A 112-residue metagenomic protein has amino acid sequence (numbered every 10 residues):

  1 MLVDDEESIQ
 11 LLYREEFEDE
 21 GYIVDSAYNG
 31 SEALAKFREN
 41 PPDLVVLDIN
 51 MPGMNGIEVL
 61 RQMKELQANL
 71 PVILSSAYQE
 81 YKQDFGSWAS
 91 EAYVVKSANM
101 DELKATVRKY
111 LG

Functional and structural regions predicted by a protein language model:
L11-D19: Charged docking surfaces used in two-component/phosphorelay signaling
G21-Y28, K36: Short hydrophobic/Thr-rich beta-strand motif most characteristic of the beta2 strand and flanking loop of CheY-like
N29-E32, N55-E58: Acidic catalytic/metal-coordinating carboxylates
R38-N40, Q62-N69, G86-W88: Conserved phosphotransfer cores of two-component systems
D48: Active-site residues of response regulator receiver
M51: Receiver (REC) domain active-site loop signature in two-component systems and cognate sites in sensor histidine kinases
E58, Y78-K96, M100-A105: Alpha4 helix (beta4-alpha4-beta5 surface) of REC/receiver domains from two-component response regulators
I73-S75: Hydrophobic/aromatic residues positioned on beta-strands within the core alpha/beta folds
